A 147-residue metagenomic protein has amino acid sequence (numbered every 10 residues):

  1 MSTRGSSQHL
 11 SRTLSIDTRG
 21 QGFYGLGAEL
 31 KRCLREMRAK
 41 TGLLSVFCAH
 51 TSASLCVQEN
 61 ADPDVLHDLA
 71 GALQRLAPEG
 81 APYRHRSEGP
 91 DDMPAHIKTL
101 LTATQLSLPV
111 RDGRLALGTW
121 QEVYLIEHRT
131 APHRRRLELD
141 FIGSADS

Functional and structural regions predicted by a protein language model:
M1-S147: Active-site histidine-anchored catalytic micro-motif
